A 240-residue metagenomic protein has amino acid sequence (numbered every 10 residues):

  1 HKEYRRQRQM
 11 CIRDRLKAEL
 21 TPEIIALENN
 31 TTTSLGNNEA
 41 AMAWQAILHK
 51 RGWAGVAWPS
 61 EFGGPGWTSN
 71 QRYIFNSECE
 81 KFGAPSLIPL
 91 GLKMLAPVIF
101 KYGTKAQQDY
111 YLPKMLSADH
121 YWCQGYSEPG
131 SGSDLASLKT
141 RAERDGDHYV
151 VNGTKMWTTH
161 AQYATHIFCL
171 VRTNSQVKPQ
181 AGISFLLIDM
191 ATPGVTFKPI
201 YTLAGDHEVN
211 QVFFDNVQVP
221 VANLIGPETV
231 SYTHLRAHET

Functional and structural regions predicted by a protein language model:
H1-R8, I12, H234-E239: Single conserved hydrophobic/aromatic residue that forms the stacking wall/gate of nucleotide- or nucleobase-binding
R5-Q9, R13-L90, F100-K101, A106-S117 (+1 more regions): Amphipathic, small/basic residue-rich leader segments at the start of a protein or domain
G52, F75-E80, L170-R172, L187-P193 (+1 more regions): Short Ser/Thr-interspersed hydrophobic loop/turn segments at strand-loop and sheet-helix junctions that line or gate
G52, T104, Q124, V151-G153 (+2 more regions): Buried hydrophobic positions in well-ordered alpha/beta secondary-structure cores of metabolic enzymes
W67-T68, D134-A136, H160-A164, P179-G182 (+1 more regions): Short glycine/proline-enriched turns and hinge-like loops at secondary-structure junctions
T140-E143: A structural signal for short hydrophobic beta-strand segments in well-ordered beta-sheet cores
H148, N152-K198: A short core secondary-structure module
G194-R236: Glycine-rich beta->alpha junctions and the first turn(s) of the following alpha-helix
